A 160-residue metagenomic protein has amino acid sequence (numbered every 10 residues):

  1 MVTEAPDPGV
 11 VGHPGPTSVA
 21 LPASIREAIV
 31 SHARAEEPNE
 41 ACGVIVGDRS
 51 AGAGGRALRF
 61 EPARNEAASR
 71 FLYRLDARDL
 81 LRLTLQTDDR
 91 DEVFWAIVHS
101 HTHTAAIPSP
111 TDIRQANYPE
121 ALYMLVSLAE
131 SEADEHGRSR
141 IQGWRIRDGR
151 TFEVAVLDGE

Functional and structural regions predicted by a protein language model:
M1-F94, H103-E160: Conserved beta-strand-loop surface patch within small alpha/beta domains used for substrate/adaptor or ligand engagement
S100: Metallo-beta-lactamase
